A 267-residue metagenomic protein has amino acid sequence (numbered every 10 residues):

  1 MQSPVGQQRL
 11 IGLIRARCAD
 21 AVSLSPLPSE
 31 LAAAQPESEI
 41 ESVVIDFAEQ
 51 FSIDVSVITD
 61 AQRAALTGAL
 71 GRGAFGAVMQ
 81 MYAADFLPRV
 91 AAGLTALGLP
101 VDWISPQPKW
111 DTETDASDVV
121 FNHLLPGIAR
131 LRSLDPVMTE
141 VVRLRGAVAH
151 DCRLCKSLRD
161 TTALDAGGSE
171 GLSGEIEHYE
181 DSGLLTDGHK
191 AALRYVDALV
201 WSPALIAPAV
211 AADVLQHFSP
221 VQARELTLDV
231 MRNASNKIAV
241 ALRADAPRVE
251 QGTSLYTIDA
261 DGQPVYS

Functional and structural regions predicted by a protein language model:
M1-S267: Hydrophobic alpha-helical segments
